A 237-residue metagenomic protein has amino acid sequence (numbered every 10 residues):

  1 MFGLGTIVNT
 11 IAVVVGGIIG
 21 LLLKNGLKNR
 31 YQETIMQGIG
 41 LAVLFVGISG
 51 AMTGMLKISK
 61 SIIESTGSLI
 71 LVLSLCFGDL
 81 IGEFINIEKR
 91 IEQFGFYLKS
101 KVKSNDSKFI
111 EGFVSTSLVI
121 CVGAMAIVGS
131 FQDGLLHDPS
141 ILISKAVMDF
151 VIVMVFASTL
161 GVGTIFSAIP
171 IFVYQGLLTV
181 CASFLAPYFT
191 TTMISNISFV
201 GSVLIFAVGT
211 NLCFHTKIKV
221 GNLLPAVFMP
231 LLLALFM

Functional and structural regions predicted by a protein language model:
M1, N29-R30, I85-G112: Intrinsically disordered, low-complexity non-transmembrane regions of multi-pass membrane transporters
F2-V15, T66-L73, S130, G134-A146 (+1 more regions): Structural signature of hydrophobic alpha-helical transmembrane segments
V8-G16, G20, K24, G40-L41 (+16 more regions): Alpha-helical transmembrane segments in multi-pass membrane proteins
R30-L41, F96, I165-Y174, G221-F228: Cytoplasmic-side transmembrane-helix entry/capping segments in multi-pass membrane proteins
I39-M55: A generic, lipid-embedded transmembrane alpha helix
S49-G54, I81-Y97, G209-I218: Transmembrane helix exit motif
K57-S68, T179-M237: Transmembrane alpha-helical segments and their short flanking loops that form helix-hairpins/helix-helix interfaces
K99, D106-F184: Helix-loop-helix junctions within the multi-pass membrane cores of secondary transporters/permeases
